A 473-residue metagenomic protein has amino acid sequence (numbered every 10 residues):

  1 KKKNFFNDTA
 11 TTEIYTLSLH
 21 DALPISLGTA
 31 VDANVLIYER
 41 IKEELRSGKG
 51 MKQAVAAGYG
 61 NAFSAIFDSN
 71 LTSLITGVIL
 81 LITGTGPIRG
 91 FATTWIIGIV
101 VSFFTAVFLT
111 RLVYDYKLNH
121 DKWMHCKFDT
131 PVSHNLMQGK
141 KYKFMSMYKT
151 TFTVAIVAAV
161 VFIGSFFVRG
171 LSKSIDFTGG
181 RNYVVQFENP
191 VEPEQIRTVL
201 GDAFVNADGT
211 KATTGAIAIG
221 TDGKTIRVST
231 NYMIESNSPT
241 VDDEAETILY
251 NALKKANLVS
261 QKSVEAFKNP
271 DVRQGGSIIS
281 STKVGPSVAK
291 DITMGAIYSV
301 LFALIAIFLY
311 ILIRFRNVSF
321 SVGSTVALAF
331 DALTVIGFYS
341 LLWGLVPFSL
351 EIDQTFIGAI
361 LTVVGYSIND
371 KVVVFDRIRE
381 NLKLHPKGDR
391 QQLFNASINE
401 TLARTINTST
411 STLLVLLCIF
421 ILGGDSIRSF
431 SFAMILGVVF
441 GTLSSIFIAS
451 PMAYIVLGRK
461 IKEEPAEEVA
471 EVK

Functional and structural regions predicted by a protein language model:
K1, L17-K473: A structural signal for conserved, well-ordered secondary-structure elements that form binding/interaction cores
K2-T16: Positively charged, low-complexity/disordered segments
